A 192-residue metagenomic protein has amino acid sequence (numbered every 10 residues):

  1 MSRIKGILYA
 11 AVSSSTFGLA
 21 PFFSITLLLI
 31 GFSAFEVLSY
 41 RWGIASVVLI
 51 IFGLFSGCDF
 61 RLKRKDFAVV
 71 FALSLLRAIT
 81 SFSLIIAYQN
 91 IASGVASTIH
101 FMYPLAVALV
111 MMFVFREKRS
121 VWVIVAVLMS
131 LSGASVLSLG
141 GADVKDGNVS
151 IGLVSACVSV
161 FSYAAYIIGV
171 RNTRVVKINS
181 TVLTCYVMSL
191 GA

Functional and structural regions predicted by a protein language model:
M1-E36, Y40, L75, S83 (+2 more regions): Glycine-/small-residue-enriched transmembrane alpha-helix faces in small-molecule transporters and effluxers
M1-S15, S46-A72, F115-V125, A142-I151 (+2 more regions): Membrane-interface interhelical linkers
A10, L38-S39, S97-H100, V123-A126 (+2 more regions): Hydrophobic/aromatic positions within or immediately flanking transmembrane alpha-helices of multi-pass small-molecule
T16, P21, G53-H100, V136: Specific transmembrane alpha-helical segments of multi-pass solute transporters/efflux pumps, especially DMT/EamA
L28-L29, Y88-Q89, F115, R174-V175: Helix-capping/transition residues at the boundaries of transmembrane alpha-helices and the short helical linkers
I30-I79, A106-V107, F161-G169, T184-A192: Transmembrane alpha-helices of multi-pass small-molecule transport proteins
E36-V47, L76-R77, I85-K118, S159: Specific alpha-helical transmembrane segments that line the substrate/conduction pathway and gating interfaces
L49, V110, R119-G141, V160: Hydrophobic transmembrane alpha-helices of multi-pass small-molecule transport proteins
